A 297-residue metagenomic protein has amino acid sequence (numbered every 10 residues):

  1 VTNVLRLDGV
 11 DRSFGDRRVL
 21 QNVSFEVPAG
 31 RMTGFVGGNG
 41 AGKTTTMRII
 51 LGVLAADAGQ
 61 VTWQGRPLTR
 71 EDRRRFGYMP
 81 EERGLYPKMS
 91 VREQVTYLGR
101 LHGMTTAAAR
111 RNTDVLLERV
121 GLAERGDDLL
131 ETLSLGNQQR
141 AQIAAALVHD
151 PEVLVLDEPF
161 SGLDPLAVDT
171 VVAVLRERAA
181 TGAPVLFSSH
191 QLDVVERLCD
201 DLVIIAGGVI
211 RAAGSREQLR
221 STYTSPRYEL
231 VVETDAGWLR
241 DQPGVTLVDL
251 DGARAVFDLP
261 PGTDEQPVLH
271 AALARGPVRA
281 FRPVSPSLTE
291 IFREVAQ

Functional and structural regions predicted by a protein language model:
V1-D11, Q297: ABC-family P-loop ATPase nucleotide-binding domain
L5, R12-A206, A212: ABC transporter nucleotide-binding domains
D72, Y223, P243, V295-A296: Short, flexible helix/strand-to-coil boundary loops that buttress conserved ligand/catalytic motifs in alpha/beta
V172-D258: ABC transporter nucleotide-binding domain
P260-Q297: C-terminal coupling/interaction segments
